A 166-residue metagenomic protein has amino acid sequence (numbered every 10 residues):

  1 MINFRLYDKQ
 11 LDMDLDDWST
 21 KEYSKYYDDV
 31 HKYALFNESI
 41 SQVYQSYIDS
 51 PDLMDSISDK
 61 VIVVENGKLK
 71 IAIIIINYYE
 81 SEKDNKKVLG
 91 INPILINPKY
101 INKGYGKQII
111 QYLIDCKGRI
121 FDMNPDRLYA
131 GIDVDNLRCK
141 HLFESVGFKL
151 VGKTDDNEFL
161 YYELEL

Functional and structural regions predicted by a protein language model:
R5-K99, C116: Acetyl-CoA-dependent GNAT
N85, N136, D156-L160: Short acidic/glycine-enriched loop/turn segments that link adjacent beta-strands
N97-K99, K103, V134-D135: Active-site acidic-Proline motif in GNAT/NAT acetyltransferases
Y100, G104-Y112: Conserved acetyl-CoA pyrophosphate-binding loop and the N-cap/start of the following alpha-helix in GNAT-like
K107, D133-G152: Conserved active-site alpha-helix within GNAT-family acetyltransferase domains
R119-I132: Conserved GNAT acetyl-CoA-binding A-motif
V151-L166: C-terminal "cap" of GNAT-fold acetyltransferases
